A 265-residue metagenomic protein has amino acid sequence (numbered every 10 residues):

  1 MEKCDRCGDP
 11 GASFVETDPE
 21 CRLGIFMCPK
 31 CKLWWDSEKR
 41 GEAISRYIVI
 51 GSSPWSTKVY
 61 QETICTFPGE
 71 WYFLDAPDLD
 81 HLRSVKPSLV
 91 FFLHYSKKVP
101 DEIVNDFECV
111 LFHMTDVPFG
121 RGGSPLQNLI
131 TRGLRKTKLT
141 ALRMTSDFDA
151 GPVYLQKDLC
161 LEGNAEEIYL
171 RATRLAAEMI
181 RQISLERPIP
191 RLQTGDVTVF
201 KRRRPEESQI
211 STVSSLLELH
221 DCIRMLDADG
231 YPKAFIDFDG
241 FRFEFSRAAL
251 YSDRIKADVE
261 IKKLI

Functional and structural regions predicted by a protein language model:
M1-K3, G24: Short metal-coordination and nucleic-acid-contact micro-motifs, chiefly zinc-binding Cys/His arrays
C4-C7, C28-C31: Short cysteine-rich clusters marking metal-coordination/redox-active sites
D9-S13, D36: Short functional micro-motifs and their immediate structural scaffolds
G11-A12, G24, G51, A141: Small side chains
S13-E16, S246-A248: Short amphipathic beta-strand and strand-loop transition segments with alternating hydrophobic
V15-I25: Short linker/helix segments within small regulatory modules
K30-I265: One-carbon transfer enzymes
